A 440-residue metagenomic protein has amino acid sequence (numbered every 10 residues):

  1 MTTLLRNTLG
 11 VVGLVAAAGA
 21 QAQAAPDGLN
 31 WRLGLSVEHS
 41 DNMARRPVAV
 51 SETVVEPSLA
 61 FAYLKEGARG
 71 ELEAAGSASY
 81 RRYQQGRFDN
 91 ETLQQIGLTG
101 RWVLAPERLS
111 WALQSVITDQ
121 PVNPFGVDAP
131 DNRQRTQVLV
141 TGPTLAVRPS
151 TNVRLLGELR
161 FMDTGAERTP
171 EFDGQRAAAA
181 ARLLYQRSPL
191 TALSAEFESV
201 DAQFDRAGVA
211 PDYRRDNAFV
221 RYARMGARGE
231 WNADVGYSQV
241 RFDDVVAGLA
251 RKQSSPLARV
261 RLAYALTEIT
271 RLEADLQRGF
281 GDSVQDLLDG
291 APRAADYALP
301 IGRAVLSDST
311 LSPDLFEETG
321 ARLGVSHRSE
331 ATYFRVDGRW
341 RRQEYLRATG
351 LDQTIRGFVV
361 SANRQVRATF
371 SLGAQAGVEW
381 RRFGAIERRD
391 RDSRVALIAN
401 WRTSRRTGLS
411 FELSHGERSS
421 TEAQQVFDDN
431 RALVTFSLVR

Functional and structural regions predicted by a protein language model:
M1-L9: Bacterial N-terminal signal peptides that target proteins for export
A17-G19: N-terminal signal peptide c-region/cleavage motif recognized by signal peptidases
A22-R440: Gram-negative and organellar
